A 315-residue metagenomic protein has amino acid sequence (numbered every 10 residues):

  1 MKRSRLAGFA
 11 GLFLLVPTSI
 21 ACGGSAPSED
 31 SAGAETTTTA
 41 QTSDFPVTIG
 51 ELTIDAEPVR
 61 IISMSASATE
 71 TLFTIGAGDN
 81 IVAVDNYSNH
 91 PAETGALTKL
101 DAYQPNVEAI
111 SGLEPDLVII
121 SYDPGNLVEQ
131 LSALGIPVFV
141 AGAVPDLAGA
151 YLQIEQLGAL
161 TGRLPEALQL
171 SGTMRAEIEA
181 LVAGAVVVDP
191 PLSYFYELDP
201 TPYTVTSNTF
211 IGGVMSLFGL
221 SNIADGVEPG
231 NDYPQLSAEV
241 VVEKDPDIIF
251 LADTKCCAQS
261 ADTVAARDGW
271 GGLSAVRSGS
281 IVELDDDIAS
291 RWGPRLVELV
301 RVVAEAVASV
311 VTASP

Functional and structural regions predicted by a protein language model:
K2-F13, P17-S67, R163-F195, E305-P315: Bacterial Sec-exported substrate-binding components of ABC uptake systems
S43-T48, T98-E108, E228-A238: Short helix-initiation/N-cap motifs at beta->coil->alpha
E51, L127-Y203, A224-G226, G279-P315: Extracytoplasmic substrate-binding proteins
P58, P105-I120, I136, S237-T254: Proline-aspartate-enriched helix->loop->beta-strand connector
R60-D123, L220-I223: A short, structured surface patch at a secondary-structure boundary
S65, Y122-D123, A143, L198-P200 (+3 more regions): Short secondary-structure boundary segments
N86-H90, N208-Y233: Alpha-helical, coiled-coil/dimerization segments enriched in small aliphatic residues
G125-A133, I248-R267: A ligand-binding cleft/hinge motif common to bilobed small-molecule-binding domains
